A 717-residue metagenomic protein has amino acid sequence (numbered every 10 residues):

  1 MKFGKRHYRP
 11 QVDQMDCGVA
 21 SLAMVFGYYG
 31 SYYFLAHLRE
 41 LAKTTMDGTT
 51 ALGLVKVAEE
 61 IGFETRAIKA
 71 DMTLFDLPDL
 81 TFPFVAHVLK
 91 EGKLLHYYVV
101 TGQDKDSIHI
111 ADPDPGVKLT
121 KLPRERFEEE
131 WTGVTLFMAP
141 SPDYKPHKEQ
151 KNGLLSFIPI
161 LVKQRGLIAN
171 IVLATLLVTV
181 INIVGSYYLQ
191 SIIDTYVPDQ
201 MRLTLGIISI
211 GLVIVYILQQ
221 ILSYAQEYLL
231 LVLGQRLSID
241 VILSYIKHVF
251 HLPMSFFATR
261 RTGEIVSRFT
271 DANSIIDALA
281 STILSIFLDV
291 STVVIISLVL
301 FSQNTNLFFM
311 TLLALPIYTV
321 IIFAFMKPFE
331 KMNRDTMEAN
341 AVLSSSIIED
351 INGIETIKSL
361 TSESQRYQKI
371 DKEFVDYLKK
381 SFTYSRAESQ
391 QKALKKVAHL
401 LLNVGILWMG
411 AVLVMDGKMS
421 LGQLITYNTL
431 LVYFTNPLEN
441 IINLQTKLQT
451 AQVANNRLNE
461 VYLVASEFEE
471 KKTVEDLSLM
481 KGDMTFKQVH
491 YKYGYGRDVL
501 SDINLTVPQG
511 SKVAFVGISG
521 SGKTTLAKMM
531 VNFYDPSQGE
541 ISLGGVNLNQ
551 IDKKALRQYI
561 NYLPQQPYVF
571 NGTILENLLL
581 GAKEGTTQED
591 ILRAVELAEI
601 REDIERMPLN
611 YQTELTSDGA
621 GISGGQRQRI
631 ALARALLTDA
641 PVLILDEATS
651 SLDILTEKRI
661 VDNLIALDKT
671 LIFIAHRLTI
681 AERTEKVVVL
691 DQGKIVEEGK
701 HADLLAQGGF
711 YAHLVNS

Functional and structural regions predicted by a protein language model:
M1-L74, L80, L94, D104: Cysteine-nucleophile protease catalytic domains, especially the papain-like/related folds used in DUB/UBL proteases
A42-T49, E60, L77-A174, V178-V180: Noncatalytic regulatory segments and standalone regulatory/sensor domains
A169-L222, L229, F301-N306, G417-L421: Transmembrane helix-loop-helix hairpins at lipid-water interfaces of multipass membrane proteins, especially the type-1
G211-Q219, S223, S285-D335, I406-M419 (+3 more regions): Transmembrane helices of ABC transporter permease
M254-S255, S267-L279, I283, P328-E349 (+5 more regions): An intracellular "coupling" helix at the cytosolic face of ABC transporter transmembrane type-1 domains
V432-E460: Amphipathic alpha-helical signal-transduction/coupling segments on the cytosolic side of membrane proteins
K471, L477-S717: ABC-type nucleotide-binding domain
